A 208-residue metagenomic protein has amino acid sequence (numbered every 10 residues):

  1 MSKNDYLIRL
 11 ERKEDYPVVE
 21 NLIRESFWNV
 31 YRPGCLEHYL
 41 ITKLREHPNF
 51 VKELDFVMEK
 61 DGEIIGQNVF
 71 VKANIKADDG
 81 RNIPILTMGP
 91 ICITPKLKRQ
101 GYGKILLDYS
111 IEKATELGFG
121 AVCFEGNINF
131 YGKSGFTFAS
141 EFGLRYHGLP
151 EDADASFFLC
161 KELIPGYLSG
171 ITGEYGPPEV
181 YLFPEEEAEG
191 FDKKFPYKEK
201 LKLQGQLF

Functional and structural regions predicted by a protein language model:
M1-E14, N21: Conserved N-terminal entry element of GNAT/NAT acetyltransferase domains
K13-S26, L168-K202: A short, well-structured alpha-helix characteristic of acyl/acetyltransferase catalytic modules
E20, F27-V69, N74: Active-site rim helix/loop that mediates acceptor-substrate recognition in acyltransferases
L54, M58, G89-C92, F119 (+1 more regions): Internal, conserved structured core segments that host functional sites
E63, R81, T94-I105, L117 (+1 more regions): Conserved glycine-rich acetyl-CoA-binding loop
A73-M88, K98: A conserved beta-turn-beta hairpin within the catalytic core of GNAT-like acetyltransferases that forms part
M88, I93, R99-E112, F124: Conserved acetyl-CoA-binding loop-helix of GNAT-fold acetyltransferases
E116-F119, G126-A153: Conserved active-site alpha-helix within GNAT-family acetyltransferase domains
